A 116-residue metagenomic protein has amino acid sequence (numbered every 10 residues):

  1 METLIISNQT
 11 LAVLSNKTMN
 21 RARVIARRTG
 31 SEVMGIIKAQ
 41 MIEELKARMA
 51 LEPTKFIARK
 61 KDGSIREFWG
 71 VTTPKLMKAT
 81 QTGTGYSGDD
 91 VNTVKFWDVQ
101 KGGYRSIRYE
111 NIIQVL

Functional and structural regions predicted by a protein language model:
M1-I25: Eukaryotic low-complexity, non-globular regulatory regions
E2-I6, R28-E43, I57-S64: Structural boundary micro-motifs
N16, E52, D62-S64: Catalytic phosphate/metal-binding cores of nucleic-acid and nucleotide-processing enzymes, i.e., regions that mediate
M19, I25, D90-S106: Terminal non-globular linear segments
R27-E44, W69-G83: Charged, amphipathic alpha-helical segments
A50-A58: A short, Trp-centered hydrophobic/proline-enriched beta-strand micro-motif
K60-T93, W97-Q100: Short, conserved turn/kink motifs that form compact alpha/beta structural patches or helix kinks used as
K75-M77, G102-L116: Structured surface patches comprising rigid loops and adjacent beta-strands/short helices at the edges of well-ordered
